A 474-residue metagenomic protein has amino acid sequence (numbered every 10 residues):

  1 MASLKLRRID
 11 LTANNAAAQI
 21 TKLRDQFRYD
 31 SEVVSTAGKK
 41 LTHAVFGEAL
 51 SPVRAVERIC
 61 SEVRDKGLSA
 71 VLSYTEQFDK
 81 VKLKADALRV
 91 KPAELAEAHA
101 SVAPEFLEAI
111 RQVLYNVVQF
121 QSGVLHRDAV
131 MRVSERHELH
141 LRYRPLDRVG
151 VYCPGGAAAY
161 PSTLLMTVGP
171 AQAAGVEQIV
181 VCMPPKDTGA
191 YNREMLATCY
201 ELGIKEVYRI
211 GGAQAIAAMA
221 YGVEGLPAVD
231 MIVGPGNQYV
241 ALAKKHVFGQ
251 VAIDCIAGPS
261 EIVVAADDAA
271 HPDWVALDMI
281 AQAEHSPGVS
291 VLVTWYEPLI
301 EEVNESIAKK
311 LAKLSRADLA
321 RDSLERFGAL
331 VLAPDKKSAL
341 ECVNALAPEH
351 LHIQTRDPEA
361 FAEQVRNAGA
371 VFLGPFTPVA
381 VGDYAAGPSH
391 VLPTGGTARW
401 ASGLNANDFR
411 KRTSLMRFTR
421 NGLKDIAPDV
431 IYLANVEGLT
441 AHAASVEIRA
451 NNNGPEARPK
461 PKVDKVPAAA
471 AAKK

Functional and structural regions predicted by a protein language model:
A2-L146: N-terminal Rossmann-like NAD(P)+-binding subdomain of aldehyde/semialdehyde dehydrogenases
H126-M131, V289-V293, K313-L324, Q354-T355 (+2 more regions): Flexible, glycine/charged-enriched surface loops at secondary-structure junctions
A129-V133, V151, V181-M183, E206-G212 (+9 more regions): General beta-strand structural signal in soluble alpha/beta enzymes
M131-A197: Conserved small-residue-rich beta-alpha loop and adjacent elements that most often cradle the phosphate/pyrophosphate
E201-A281, H285-S290: Conserved NAD(P)+-binding/catalytic subdomain of aldehyde/semialdehyde dehydrogenases
A281-E284, V289-A368: A glycine- and small/hydrophobic-rich beta-loop-beta segment that serves as a flexible "lid/hinge" or phosphate-binding
A345-K465: C-terminal core of ALDH-fold dehydrogenases
